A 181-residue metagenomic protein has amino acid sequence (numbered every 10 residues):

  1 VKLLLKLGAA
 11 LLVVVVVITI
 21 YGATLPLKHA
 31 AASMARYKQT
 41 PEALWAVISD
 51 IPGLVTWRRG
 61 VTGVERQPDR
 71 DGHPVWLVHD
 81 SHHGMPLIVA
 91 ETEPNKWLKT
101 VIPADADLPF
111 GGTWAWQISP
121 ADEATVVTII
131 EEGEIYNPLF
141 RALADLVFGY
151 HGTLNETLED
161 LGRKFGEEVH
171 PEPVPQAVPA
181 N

Functional and structural regions predicted by a protein language model:
K6-D69: Hydrophobic ligand-binding cavity/cleft-lining segments
A30-A32, H82-L87, P109-A115: Short, surface-exposed coil-to-beta transition loops
M34-K38, I88, V101, Q117-S119: Generic structural detector for well-ordered beta-strands
Q39, P52-W97, P179: Short beta-edge strand/loop motif at the mouth of beta-sheet-based domains
A43-I48, L54, V89, T100 (+2 more regions): Hydrophobic pocket/interface hotspot
S49, G53-T56, P94, E159-H170: Sec-exported extracytoplasmic/periplasmic mature domains
V101-R163, E167, V174: Beta-strand/loop substructures that line and gate deep hydrophobic ligand-binding cavities in soluble
E172-N181: Compositionally biased, proline/threonine/alanine/serine-rich low-complexity intrinsically disordered stretches
